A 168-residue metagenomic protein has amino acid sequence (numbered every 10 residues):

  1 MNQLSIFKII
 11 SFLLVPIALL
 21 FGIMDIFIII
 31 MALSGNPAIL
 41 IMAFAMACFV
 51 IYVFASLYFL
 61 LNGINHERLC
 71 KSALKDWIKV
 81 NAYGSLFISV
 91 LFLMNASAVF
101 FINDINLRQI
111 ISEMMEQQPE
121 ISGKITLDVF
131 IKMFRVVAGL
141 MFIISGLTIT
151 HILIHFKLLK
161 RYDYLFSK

Functional and structural regions predicted by a protein language model:
M1-F59: Transmembrane alpha-helical insertion/packing segments
N2-L4, S56-L74, V99-L107, F142-K168: Cytosolic juxtamembrane helix at the C-terminal end of the final transmembrane segment
I10-L20, I41-C48, W77-F87, M133-I143: Physicochemical signature of membrane-embedded alpha-helices that form the seven-helix bundle of GPCRs, emphasizing
F27-A45, E67, K71, R108 (+2 more regions): Interfacial loop at the N-terminal end of multi-pass membrane proteins
E67-N81, M114-I131: Short membrane-interface loop/juxtamembrane segments of multi-pass integral membrane proteins
V80-I105: Hydrophobic alpha-helical membrane-insertion segments
F92, E120-T150: Hydrophobic alpha-helical transmembrane segments
S97-E120: Juxtamembrane non-transmembrane "cap" segments at the membrane-aqueous interface of multi-pass membrane proteins
